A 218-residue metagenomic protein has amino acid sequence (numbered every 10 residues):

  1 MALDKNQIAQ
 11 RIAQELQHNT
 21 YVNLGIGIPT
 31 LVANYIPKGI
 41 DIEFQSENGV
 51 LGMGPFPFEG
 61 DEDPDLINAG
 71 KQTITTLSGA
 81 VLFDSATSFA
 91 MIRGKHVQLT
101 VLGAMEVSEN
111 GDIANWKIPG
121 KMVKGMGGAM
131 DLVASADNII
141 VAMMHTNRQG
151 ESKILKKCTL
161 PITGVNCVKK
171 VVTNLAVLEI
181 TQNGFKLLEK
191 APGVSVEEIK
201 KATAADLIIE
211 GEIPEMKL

Functional and structural regions predicted by a protein language model:
M1-L77: N-terminal active-site beta-alpha-beta segment that forms phosphate/nucleotide-binding and substrate-recognition loops
L3-Q7, F58-L218: Conserved phosphate- and dinucleotide-binding cores of soluble alpha/beta proteins, encompassing both enzyme active
